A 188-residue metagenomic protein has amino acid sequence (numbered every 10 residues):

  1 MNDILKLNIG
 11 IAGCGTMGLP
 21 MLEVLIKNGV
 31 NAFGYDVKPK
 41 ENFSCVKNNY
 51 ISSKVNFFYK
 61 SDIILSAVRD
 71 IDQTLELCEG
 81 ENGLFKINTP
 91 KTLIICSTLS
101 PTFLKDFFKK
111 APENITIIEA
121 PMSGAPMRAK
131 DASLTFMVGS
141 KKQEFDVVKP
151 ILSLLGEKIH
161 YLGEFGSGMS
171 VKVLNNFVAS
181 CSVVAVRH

Functional and structural regions predicted by a protein language model:
M1-S53, F58-Y59, I63-A67, P126 (+1 more regions): NAD(P)+-binding Rossmann beta1-loop-alpha1 motif at the extreme N-terminus of oxidoreductases
I4, K27-G29, C45-K47, N88 (+3 more regions): Short, well-ordered coil/turn elements that cap or connect secondary structure elements
L7, K91, L134: Nucleotide donor/acceptor-binding cores
G18, E41, I71-D72, S100-T102 (+3 more regions): Glycine-rich nucleotide phosphate-binding loop and flanking beta-alpha elements of Rossmann-like dinucleotide-binding
G34, L93-I95, F136-V138: Structural beta-sheet core signal
V55-I117: Rossmann-fold NAD(P) dinucleotide-binding segment
T98-F177: Rossmann-fold dinucleotide-binding core
S180-R187: Active-site-proximal alpha-helical scaffold in enzymes
